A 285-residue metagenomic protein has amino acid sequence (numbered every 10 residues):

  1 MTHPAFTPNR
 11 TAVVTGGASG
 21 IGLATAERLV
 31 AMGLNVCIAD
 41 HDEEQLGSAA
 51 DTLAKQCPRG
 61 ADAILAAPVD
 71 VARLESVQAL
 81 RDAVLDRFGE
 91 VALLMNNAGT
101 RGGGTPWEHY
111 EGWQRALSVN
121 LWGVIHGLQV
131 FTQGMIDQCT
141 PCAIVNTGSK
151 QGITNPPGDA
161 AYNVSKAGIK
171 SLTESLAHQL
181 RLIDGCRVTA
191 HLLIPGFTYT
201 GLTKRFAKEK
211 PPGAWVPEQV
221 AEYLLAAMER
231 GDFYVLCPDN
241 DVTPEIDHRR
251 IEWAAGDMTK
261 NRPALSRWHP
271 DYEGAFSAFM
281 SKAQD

Functional and structural regions predicted by a protein language model:
A18-S19: Conserved glycine-rich cofactor-binding loop
L34-A49: Conserved glycine-rich Rossmann-like NAD(P)H-binding loop of the short-chain dehydrogenase/reductase
E43-E44, A67-A79, Y110: The beta1-alpha1 cofactor-binding region of Rossmann-like NAD(H)/NADP(H)-dependent oxidoreductases
T100-Q114, D137, G158: Conserved mid-core segment of classical short-chain dehydrogenase/reductases
L128, S165: Active-site helix of classical SDR
S149: Residue(s) in the substrate-gating loop at a strand-loop-helix junction that position the organic substrate next
H178-P244, H248, A254-A255: SDR active-site lid
